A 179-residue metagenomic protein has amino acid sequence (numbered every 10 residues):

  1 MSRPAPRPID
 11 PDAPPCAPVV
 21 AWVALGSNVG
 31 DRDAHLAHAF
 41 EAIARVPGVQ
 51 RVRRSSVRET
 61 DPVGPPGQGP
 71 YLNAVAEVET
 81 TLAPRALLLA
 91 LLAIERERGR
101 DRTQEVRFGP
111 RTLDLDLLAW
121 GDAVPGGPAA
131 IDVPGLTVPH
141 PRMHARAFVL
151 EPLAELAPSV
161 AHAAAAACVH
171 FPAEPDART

Functional and structural regions predicted by a protein language model:
S2, P6, S55, V63-Y71 (+1 more regions): Flexible, gly/pro- and Lys/Arg-enriched active-site loops
S2-F40, G48: Extended accessory regions or peripheral subdomains of proteins
D12-A24, V57-P66, L87: Short N-terminal helix-initiation segments at or just after the protein's N-terminus
A24, E77-E79, W120: Short hydrophobic/aromatic beta-strand micro-patches that form the beta-sheet surface supporting nucleotide- or nucleic
L25-S27, T80, A154: Short, structured patches in soluble enzyme cores that scaffold and shape functional sites
A34-E41, R45, A86-R96: Replace "anionic and nucleotidyl ligands
H38-A83: Short, surface-exposed acidic-centric catalytic microdomains
